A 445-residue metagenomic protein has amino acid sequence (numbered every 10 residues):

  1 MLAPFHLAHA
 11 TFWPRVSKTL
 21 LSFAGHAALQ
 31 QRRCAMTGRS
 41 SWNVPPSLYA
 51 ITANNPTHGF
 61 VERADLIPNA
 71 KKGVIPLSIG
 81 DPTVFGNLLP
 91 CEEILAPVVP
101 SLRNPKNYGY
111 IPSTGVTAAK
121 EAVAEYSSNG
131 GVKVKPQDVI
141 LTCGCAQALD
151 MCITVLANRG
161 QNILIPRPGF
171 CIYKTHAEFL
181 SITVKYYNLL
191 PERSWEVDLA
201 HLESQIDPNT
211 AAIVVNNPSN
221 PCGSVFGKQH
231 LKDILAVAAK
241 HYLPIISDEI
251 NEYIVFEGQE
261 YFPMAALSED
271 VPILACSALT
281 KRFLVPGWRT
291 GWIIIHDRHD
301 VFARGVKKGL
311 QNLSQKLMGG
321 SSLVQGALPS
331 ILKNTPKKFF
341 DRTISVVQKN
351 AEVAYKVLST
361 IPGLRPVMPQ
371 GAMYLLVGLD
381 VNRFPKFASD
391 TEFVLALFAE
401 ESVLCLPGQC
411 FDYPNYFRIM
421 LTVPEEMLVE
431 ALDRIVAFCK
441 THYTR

Functional and structural regions predicted by a protein language model:
M1-M36: N-terminal mitochondrial targeting presequence
L2, E125, K133, E203 (+3 more regions): PLP-dependent enzyme catalytic core of the Aspartate aminotransferase-like
R39-G144, M151, H201, I331-N334 (+1 more regions): N-terminal small-domain helix-loop-helix segment of the aminotransferase-like
V74-P76, R365-Q370, Q409-C410: Short beta-strand
L77, V123, V139, I163 (+12 more regions): Generic structural signal for small/hydrophobic residues in well-ordered secondary structure, especially within
V99-A236, K240, Y253-L267, L274 (+3 more regions): Conserved core of the PLP fold type I
A266-Q348, E352-V357, I361, C439: Conserved core segment of the aminotransferase class I/II
P329, I344-Y355, P366-N382, N415: Conserved glycine-rich beta-strand-loop-beta hairpin in the small C-terminal domain of fold type I
